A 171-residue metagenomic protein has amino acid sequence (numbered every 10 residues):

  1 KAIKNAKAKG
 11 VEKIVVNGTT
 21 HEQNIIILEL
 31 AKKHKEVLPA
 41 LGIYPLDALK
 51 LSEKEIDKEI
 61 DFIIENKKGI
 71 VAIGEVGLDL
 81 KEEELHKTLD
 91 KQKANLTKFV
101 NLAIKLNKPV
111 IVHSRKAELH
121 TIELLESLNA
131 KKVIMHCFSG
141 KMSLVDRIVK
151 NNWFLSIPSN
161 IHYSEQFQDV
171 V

Functional and structural regions predicted by a protein language model:
K1-V171: Mid-domain alpha/beta scaffold segments of enzyme catalytic cores
